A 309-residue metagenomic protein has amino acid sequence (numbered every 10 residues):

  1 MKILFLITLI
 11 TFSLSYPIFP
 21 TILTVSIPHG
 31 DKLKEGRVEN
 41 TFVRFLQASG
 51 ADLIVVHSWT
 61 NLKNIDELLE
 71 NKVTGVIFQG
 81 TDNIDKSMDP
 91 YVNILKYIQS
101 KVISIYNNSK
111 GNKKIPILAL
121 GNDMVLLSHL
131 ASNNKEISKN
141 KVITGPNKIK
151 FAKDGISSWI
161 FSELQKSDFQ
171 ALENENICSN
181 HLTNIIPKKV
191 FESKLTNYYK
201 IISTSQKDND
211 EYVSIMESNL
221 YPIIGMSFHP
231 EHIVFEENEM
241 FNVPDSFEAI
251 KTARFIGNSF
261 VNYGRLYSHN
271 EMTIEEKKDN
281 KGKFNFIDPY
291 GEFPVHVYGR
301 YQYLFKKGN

Functional and structural regions predicted by a protein language model:
K2-L220, P230-N309: N-terminal beta1-alpha1 cap of cysteine-dependent amidohydrolase-like domains
P222-M226: Catalytic His-Asp charge-relay segment
